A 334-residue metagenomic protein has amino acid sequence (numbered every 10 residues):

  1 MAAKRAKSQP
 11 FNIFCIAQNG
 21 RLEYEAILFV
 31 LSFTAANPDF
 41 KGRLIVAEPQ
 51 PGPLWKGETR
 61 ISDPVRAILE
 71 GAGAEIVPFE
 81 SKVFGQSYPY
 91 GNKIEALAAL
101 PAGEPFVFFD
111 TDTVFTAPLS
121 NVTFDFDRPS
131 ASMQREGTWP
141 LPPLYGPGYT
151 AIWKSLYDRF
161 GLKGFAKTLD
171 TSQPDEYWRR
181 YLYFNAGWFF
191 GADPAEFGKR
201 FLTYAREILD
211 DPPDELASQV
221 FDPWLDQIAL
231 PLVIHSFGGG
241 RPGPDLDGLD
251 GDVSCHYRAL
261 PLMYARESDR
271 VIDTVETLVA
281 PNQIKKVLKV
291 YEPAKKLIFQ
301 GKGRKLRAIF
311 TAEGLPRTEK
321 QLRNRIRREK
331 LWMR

Functional and structural regions predicted by a protein language model:
M1-N12, D170-G187, A192-R334: A glycosyltransferase accessory/donor-loop signature
M1-V83, A102, F221, I298-R334: N-terminal anchoring/stem segment of glycosyltransferases
E23-I27, Y90-I94, A186, P223-I228: Conserved glycosyltransferase catalytic-site signature
L28, S32, A36, I68 (+2 more regions): Amphipathic alpha-helical segments that form well-ordered structural scaffolds and often line/cohere around active
I45-A47, V107-D110, F115, A131-M133 (+2 more regions): A structural signal for short, well-ordered beta-strand segments and their strand-loop junctions that often border
F79-F109, V114-A117, N121, S130-Q134: A conserved donor-nucleotide-binding helix/loop in the catalytic core of Leloir-type glycosyltransferases
F115-S155: Conserved donor-nucleotide/metal-binding helix-loop-beta segment in metal-dependent transferases, i.e., the alpha-helix
P140-A192: Extended catalytic-interface subdomain
